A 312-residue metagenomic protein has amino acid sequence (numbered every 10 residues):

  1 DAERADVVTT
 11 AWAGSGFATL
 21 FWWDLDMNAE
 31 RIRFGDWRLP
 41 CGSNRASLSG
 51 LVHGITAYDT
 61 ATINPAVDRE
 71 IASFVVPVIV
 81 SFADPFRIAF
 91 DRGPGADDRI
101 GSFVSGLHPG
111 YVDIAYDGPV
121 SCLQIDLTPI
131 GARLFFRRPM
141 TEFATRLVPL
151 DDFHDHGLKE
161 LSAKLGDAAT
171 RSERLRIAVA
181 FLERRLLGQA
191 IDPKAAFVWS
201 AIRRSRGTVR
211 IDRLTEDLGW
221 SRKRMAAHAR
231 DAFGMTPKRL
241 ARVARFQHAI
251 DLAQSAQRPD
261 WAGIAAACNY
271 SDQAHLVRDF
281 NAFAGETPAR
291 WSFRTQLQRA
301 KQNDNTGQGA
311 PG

Functional and structural regions predicted by a protein language model:
D1-A13: Extreme N-terminal basic, low-complexity initiation segments that serve as generic localization/processing leaders
V7-T10, A18, L276: Short amphipathic alpha-helical "recognition" segments used for binding
F17-R222, A232-P237, D251-A256, D260-S271 (+1 more regions): Alpha-helical bundle regulatory/interaction domains
K223-R224, V243: Hydrophobic alpha-helical segments, especially transmembrane helices and their immediate juxtamembrane helical caps
A229, A241, F280, S292: DNA major-groove recognition helix of helix-turn-helix
N281, E286: Functionally critical mobile loop/hinge segments
